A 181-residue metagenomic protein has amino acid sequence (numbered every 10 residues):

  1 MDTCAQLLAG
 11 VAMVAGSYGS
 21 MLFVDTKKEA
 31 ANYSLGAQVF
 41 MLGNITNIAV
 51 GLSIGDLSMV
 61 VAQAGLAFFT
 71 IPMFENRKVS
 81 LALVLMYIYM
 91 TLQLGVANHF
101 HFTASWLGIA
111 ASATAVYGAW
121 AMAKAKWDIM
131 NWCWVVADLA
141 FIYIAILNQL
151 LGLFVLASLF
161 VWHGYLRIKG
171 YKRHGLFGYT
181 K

Functional and structural regions predicted by a protein language model:
M1-K181: Alpha-helical membrane-protein topology signature
